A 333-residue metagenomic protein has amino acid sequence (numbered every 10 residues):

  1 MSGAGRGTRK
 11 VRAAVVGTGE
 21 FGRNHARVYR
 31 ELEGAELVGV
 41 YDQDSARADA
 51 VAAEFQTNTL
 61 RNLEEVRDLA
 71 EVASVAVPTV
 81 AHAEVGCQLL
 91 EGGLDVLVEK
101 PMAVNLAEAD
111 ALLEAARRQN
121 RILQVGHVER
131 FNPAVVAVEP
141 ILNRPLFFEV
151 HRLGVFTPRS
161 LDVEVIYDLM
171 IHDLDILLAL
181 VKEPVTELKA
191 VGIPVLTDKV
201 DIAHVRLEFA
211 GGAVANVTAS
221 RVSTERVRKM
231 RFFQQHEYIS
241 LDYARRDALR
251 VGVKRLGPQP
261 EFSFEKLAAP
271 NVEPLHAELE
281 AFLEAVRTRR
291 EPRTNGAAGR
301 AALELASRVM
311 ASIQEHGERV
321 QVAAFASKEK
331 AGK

Functional and structural regions predicted by a protein language model:
M1-F55, L177: N-terminal Rossmann-like dinucleotide-binding module
M1-R6, S74, A281-K333: C-terminal helix-rich "cap/oligomerization" subdomain common to oxidoreductases
Q43, K266-E280, T294: Active-site loop of classical SDR/Rossmann-like NAD(P)-dependent oxidoreductases, centered on the catalytic Tyr-X3-Lys
F55-L113: Beta-loop-alpha module in the N-terminal Rossmann-like domain of NAD(P)-dependent dehydrogenases, especially those
R61, V98, L123-V125, L241: Hydrophobic residues in well-ordered beta-strands that form the structural core
A103-S160: A contiguous active-site-proximal alpha/beta segment in oxidoreductase catalytic domains
G126-P133, F156-V185, A298-G299: Mid-domain beta-loop-alpha active-site segment that forms a flexible, acidic cofactor/metal-binding surface
L174-D247, H276-R290, S327-K333: Contiguous beta-strand/loop segments that form the cofactor/metal-binding neighborhood of enzyme cores
